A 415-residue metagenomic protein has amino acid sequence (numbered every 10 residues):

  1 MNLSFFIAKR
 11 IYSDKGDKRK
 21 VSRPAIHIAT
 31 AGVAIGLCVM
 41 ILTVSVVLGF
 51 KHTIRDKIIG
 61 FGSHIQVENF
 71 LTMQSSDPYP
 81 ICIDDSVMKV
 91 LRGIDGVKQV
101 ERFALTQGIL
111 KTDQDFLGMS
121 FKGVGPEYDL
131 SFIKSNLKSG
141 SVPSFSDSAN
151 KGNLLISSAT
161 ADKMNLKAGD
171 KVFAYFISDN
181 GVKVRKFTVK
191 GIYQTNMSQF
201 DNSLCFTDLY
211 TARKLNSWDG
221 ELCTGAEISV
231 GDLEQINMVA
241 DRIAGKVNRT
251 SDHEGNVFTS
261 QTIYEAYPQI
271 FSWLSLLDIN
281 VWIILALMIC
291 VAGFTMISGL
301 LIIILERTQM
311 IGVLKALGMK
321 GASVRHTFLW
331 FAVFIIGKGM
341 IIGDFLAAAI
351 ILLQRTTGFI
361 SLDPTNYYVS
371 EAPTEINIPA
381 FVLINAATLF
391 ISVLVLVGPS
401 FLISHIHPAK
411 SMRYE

Functional and structural regions predicted by a protein language model:
G16-H27, Q235, V239-R242, K246-F294 (+1 more regions): Peri-transmembrane interface segments
V21-L48, S275-M310, V333-I342, F390-L394: Hydrophobic alpha-helical transmembrane segments of multi-pass inner-membrane transport and secretion
K51-D84: Membrane-interface junction motifs in transport/secretion proteins
I65, A161, E221-A244: A short beta-strand structural signal in non-transmembrane regions
I81, D85-E221: A structural signal for hydrophobic secondary-structure junctions, strongest on transmembrane helix-loop-helix units
L301-I303, M310-R355: Transmembrane alpha-helical interface segments in multi-pass membrane proteins
K338-I384, V397-F401, H405: Short helix-loop junctions at transmembrane helix boundaries
L402-E415: Short cytosolic juxtamembrane segments of multi-pass membrane proteins
